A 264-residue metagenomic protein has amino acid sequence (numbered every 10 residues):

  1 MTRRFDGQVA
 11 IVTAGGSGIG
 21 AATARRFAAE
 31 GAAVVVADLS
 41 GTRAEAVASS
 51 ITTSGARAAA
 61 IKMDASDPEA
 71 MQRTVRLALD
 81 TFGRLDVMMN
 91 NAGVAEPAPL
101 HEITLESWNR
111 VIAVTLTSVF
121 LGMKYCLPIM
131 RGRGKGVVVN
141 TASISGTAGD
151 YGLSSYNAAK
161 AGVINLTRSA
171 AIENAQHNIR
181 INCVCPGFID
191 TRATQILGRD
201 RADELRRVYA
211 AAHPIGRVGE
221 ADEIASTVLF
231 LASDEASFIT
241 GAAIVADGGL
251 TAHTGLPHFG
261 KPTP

Functional and structural regions predicted by a protein language model:
M89, A175, R180, C185 (+1 more regions): Short, small/polar-rich loop/turn modules that mediate ligand/substrate recognition or access, typified
A98-H101, A148-S154, Q176-H177, G216 (+1 more regions): Active-site loop immediately N-terminal to the catalytic Tyr-X3-Lys motif of short-chain dehydrogenase/reductase
P99-L100, S107-I112, L205, Y209: Substrate-binding pocket helix/loop in short-chain dehydrogenase/reductase
M123, A159, T167: Active-site helix of classical SDR
P128, I172-Q176, S237: Alpha-helical segment proximal to the catalytic Tyr-Lys
S143: Residue(s) in the substrate-gating loop at a strand-loop-helix junction that position the organic substrate next
C183, D203-E235, I239, A246-G248: C-terminal helical subdomain
